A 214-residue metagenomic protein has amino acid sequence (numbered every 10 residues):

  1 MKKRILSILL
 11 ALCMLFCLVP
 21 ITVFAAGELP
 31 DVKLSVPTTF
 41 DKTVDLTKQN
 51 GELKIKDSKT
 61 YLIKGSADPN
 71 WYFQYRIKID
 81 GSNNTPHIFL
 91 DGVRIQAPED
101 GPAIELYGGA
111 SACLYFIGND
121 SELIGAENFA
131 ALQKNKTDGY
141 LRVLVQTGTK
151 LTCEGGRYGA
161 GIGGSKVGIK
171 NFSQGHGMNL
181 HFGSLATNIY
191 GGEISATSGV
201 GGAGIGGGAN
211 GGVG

Functional and structural regions predicted by a protein language model:
M1-I5, L9-L10: Positively charged n-region of N-terminal signal peptides that target proteins for export
F16-L29: Sec-dependent signal peptide cleavage junction
A26-G214: A composition-driven surface/loop motif
